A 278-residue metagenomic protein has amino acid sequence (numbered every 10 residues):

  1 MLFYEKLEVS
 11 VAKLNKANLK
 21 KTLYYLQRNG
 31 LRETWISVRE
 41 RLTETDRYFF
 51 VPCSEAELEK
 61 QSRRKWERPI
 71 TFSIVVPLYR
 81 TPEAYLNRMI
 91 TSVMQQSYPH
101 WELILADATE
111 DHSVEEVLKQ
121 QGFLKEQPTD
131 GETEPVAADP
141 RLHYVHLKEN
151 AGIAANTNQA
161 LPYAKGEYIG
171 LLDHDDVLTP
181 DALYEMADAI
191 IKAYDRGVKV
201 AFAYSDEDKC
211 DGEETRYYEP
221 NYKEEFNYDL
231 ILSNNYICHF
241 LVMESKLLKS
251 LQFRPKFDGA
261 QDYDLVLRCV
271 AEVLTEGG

Functional and structural regions predicted by a protein language model:
K21-S92: N-proximal low-complexity "stem/linker" segments adjacent to membrane-targeting elements
M94-H146: Acidic donor-binding segment of Leloir-type glycosyltransferases
L142, N150-A154, L183, A187 (+3 more regions): Catalytic cores of eukaryotic secretory-pathway lumenal/extracellular enzymes that build and remodel glycoconjugates
L147-A164: Glycine-rich, basic loop-to-helix element that forms the pyrophosphate-binding segment of sugar-nucleotide handling
I169: Short aromatic/hydrophobic "clamp" motif used to bind/position activated sugar donors
D173-V177, D206: The conserved acidic donor/metal-binding loop of glycosyltransferases
D181-Y217: Conserved donor NDP-sugar-binding/catalytic core segment of glycosyltransferases
Y228-G278: Conserved nucleotide-sugar donor-binding catalytic segment
